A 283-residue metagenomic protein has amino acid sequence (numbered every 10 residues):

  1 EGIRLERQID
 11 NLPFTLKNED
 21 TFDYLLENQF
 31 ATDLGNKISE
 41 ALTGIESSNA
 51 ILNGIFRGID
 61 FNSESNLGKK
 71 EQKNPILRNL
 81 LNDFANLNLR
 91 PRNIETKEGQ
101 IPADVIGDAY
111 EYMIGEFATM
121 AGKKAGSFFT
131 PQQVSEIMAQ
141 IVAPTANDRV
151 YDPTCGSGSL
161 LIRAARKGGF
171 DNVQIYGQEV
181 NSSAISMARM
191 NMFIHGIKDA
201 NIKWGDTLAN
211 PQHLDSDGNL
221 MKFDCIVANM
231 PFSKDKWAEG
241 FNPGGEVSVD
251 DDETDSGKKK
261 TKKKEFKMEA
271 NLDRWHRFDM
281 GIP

Functional and structural regions predicted by a protein language model:
E1-A146, K203, T207-Q212: Non-catalytic, mostly N-terminal accessory regions of nucleic-acid modification and defense proteins
L5, D10-L12, A41, S182-S183 (+2 more regions): Short amphipathic alpha-helical "recognition" segments used for binding
K70, G99, G177-N181, M268 (+1 more regions): Hydrophobic alpha-helical scaffolding
E95, G122-K123, F170, Q174-I175 (+1 more regions): Glycine- and acidic
E116-T119, D171, N271-F278: Gly-rich Lys/Arg/Thr-decorated short loops/hinges at beta-loop-alpha junctions or inter-strand turns that position
K124-A228, S233-G245, D255-K260: Conserved S-adenosyl-L-methionine
S233-P283: Mobile active-site "lid"/loop adjacent to the S-adenosyl-L-methionine
